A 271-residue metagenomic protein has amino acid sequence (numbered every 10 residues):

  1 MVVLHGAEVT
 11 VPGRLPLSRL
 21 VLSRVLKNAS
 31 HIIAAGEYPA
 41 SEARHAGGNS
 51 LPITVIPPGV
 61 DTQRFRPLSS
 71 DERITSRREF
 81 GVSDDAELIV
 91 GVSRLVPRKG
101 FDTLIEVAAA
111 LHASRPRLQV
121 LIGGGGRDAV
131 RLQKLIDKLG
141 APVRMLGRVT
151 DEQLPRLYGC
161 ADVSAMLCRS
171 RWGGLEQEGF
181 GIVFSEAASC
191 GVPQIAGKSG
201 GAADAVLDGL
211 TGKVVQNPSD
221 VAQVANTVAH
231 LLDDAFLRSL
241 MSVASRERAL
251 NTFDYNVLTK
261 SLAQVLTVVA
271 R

Functional and structural regions predicted by a protein language model:
Y38, G59: Carbohydrate-associated surface elements
R66-V82: A short helix/loop element that forms part of the nucleotide-sugar donor recognition site in Leloir-type
T75-R78, H230, L237-N251, L258-S261: A short, well-ordered alpha-helix in the C-terminal region of glycosyltransferases
S83-K99, I105-A109, L121: Conserved donor-binding/catalytic core segment of Leloir-type glycosyltransferases
V130, A203-A229, F236-L240: Change "using UDP/GDP/dTDP sugars" to "using nucleotide sugars
V130-P155, V163: Nucleotide-activated donor-binding/catalytic signature segment of Leloir-type glycosyltransferases, i.e., the conserved
G159-Q177, V192: Acidic donor-binding loop of glycosyltransferase active sites
F184-S189, P193-A196, V206: Short hydrophobic beta-strand element within catalytic cores of glycosyltransferases and related nucleotide-activated
